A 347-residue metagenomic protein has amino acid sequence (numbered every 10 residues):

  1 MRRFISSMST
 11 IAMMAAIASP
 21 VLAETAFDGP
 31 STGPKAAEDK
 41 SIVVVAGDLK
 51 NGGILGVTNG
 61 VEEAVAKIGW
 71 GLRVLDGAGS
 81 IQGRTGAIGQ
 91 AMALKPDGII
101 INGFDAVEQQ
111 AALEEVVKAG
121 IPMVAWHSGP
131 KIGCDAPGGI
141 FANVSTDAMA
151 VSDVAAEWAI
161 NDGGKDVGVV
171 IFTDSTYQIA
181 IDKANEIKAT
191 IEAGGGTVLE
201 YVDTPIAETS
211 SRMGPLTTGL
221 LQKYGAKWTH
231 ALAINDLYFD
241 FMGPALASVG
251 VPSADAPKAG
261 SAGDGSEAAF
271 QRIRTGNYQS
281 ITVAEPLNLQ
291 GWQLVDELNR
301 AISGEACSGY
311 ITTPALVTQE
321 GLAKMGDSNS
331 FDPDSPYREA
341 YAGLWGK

Functional and structural regions predicted by a protein language model:
M1-A23: Gram-negative bacterial Sec-dependent N-terminal signal peptides
R3-F4, V21-K347: A residue-level marker of the well-folded mature domains of exported/periplasmic proteins
